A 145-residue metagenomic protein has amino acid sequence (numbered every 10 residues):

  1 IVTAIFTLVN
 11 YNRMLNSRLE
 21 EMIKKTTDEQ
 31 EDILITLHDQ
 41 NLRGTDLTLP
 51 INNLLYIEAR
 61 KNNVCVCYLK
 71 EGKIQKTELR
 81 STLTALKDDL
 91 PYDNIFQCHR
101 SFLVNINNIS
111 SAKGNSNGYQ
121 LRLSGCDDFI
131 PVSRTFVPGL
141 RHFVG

Functional and structural regions predicted by a protein language model:
I1-M14: Membrane-embedded alpha-helical segments, specifically the hydrophobic cores of selected transmembrane helices
L15-I23: Short, Lys/Arg-enriched, Gly/Pro-containing loop segments at transmembrane-helix junctions of multi-pass membrane
I23-L123: Conserved binding/recognition cores within well-folded domains
N107-G145: Long, non-transmembrane cytosolic or organellar matrix-exposed soluble domains/tails of integral membrane proteins
